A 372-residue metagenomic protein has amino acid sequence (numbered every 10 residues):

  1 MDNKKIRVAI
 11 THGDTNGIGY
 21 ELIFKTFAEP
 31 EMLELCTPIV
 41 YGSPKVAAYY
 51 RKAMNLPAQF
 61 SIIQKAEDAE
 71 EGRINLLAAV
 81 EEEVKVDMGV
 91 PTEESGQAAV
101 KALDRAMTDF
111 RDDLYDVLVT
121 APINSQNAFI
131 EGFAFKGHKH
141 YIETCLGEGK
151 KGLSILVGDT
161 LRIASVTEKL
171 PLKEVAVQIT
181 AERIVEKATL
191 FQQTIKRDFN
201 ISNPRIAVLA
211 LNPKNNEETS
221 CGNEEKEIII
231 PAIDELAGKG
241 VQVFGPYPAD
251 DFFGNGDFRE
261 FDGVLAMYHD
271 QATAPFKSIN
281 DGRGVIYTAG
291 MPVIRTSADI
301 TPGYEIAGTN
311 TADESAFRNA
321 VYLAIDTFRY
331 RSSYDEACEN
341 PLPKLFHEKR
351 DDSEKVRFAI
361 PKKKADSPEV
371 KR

Functional and structural regions predicted by a protein language model:
M1-H138, V185-M267, Q271-S278, G282-G284 (+3 more regions): Contiguous, glycine/small-aliphatic-enriched amphipathic segments in soluble metabolic enzymes
I123-Q126, T160-L161, K169-L172: Short acidic/polar capping segments at secondary-structure boundaries
H140-T144, E148-K150, L172-K196: Active-site glycine-rich loop that binds ribose-phosphate moieties when present
C145-L161, A289-E305: Short, flexible loop segments at boundaries between secondary-structure elements
P171-A176, P302-I306: Intrinsically disordered or low-complexity boundary/linker segments at protein termini and domain junctions
